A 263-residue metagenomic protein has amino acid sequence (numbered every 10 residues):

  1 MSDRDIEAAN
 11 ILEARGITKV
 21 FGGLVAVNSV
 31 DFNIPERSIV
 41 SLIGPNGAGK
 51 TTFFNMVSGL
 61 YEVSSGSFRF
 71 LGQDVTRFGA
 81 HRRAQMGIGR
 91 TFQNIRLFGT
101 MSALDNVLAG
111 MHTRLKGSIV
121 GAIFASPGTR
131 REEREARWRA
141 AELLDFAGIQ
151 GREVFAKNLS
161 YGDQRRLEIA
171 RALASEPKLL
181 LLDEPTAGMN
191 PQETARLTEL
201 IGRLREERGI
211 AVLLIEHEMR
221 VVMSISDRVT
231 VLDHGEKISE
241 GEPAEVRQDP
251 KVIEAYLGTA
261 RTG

Functional and structural regions predicted by a protein language model:
S2-G263: Glycine-rich phosphate-binding loops of nucleotide-dependent enzymes
